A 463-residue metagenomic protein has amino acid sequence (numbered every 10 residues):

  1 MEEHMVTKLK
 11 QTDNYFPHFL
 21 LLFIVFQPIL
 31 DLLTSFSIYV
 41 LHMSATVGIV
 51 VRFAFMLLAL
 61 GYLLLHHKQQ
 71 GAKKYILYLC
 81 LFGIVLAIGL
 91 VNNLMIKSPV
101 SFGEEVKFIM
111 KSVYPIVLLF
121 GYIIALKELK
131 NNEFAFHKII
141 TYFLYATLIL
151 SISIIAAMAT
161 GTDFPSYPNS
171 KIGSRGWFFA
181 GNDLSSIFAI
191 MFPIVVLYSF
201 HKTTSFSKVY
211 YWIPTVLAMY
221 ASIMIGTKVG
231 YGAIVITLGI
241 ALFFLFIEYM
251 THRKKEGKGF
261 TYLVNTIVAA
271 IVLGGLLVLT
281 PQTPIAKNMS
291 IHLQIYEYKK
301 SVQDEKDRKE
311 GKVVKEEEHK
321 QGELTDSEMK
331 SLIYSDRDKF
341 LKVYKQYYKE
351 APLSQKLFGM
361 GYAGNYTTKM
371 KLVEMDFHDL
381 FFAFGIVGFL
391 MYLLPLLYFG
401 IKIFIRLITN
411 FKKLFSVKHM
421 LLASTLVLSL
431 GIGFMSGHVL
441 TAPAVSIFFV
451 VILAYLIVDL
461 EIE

Functional and structural regions predicted by a protein language model:
E2-H66, A87-M95: N-terminal signal-anchor transmembrane segment
E2-K10, P17-L22, F55-K68, M191-H201 (+1 more regions): Hydrophobic, aromatic-rich transmembrane alpha-helices and their immediate juxtamembrane boundary segments
L20-I24, I401-M435: Loop-to-helix entry and N-terminal half of a specific, functionally important transmembrane alpha helix in multi-pass
G48-A54, L79-A87, P99-K127: Aromatic-anchored transmembrane helix interface
K74-F82, Y122-I155: Interfacial loop-to-transmembrane-helix boundary motif in multi-pass membrane proteins
H137-F164, G181-M250: Alpha-helical transmembrane segments of multi-pass inner-membrane proteins
F164, R175, F179, L324-V387 (+1 more regions): Long extracytoplasmic/lumenal interhelical loops at the membrane interface of multi-pass membrane proteins
L245-E323, Y348-E350: A membrane-periplasm/extracellular boundary helix in multi-pass inner-membrane enzymes that assemble envelope glycans
